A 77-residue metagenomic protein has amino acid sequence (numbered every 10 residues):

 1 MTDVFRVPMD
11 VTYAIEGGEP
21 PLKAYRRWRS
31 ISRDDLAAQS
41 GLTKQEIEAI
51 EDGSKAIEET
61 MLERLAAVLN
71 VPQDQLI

Functional and structural regions predicted by a protein language model:
M1-G17, K23-A24, W28, A67 (+1 more regions): N-terminal flexible/basic segments that precede or flank functional cores
G17-G18, L42: Alpha-helix N-cap/N′ positions at the starts of helices
P20-Q39, R64: Short basic helix-loop element that most often maps to the first helix and adjoining turn of HTH DNA-binding modules
G41-A56: Recognition helix of helix-turn-helix/homeodomain-like DNA-binding domains that insert into the DNA major groove
S54-A67: Short, basic-rich loop-to-helix N-cap that marks the start of a DNA-contacting helix
